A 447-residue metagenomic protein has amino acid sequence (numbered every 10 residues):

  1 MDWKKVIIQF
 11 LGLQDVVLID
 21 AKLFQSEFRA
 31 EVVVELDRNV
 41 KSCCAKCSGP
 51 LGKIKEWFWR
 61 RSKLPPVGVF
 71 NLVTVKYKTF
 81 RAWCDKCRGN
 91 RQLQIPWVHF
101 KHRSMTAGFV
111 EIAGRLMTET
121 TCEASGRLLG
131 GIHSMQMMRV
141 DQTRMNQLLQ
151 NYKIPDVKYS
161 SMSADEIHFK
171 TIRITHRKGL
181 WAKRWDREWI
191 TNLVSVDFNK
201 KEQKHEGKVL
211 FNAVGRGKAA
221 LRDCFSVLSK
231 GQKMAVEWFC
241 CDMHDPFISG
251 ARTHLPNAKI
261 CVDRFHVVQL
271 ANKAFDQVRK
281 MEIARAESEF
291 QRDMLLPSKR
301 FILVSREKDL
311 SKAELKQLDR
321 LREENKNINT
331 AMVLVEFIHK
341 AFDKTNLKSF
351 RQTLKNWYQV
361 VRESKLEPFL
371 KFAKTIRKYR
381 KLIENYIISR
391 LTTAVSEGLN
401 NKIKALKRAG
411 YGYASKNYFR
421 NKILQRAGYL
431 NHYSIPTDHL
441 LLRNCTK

Functional and structural regions predicted by a protein language model:
M1-G89, L93-I95: Short, conserved DNA-binding cores of transcription-related domains
L11, L129-G130, Q232, L255: A broad structural signal for alpha-helix termini and local helix breaks/kinks
L13, L18-A21, F100, E206-L210 (+1 more regions): A broad structural signal for short, well-ordered beta-strand segments within beta-sheet-rich domains
K41-K46, G52-K53, R187, Q203-E206 (+4 more regions): Acidic/histidine-rich catalytic cores and adjacent linkers of DNA breakage/strand-transfer/modification proteins
S42-C43, I95, A124, T171-R173 (+2 more regions): Short helix/loop capping segments that flank catalytic or ligand/cofactor-binding pockets
S48, G52, R61-S160, E166-I174 (+2 more regions): Short, positively charged, Gly/Tyr-enriched micro-motifs that form contact patches at catalytic or ligand/partner
R139-W238, D245-G250: RNase H-like nuclease fold core
R177-L180, N272-I283: Short, surface-exposed amphipathic charged segments that create phosphate/polyanion-binding patches used for binding
